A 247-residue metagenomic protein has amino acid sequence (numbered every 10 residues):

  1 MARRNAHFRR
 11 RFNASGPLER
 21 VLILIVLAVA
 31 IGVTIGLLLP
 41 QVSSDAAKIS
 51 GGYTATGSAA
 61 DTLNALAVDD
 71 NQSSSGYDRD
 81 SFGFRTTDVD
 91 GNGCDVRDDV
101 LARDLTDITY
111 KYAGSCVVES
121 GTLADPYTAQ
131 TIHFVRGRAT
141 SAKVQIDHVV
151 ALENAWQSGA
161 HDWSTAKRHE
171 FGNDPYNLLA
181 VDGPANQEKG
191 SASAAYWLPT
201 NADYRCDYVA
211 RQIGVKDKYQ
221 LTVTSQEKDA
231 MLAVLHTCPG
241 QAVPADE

Functional and structural regions predicted by a protein language model:
M1-L18: N-terminal Lys/Arg-rich, disordered targeting/topogenic segments
R3, E19-I25, G52, T56 (+2 more regions): Mature exported/compartmentalized surface modules and terminal targeting/interaction regions
V21-P40: Hydrophobic membrane-insertion alpha-helices, especially the h-region of bacterial N-terminal signal peptides
I31, L101-A102, A245-E247: Extracellular/mature segments of secreted proteins
Q41-A46: Signal peptide processing junction and immediate N-terminal pro/mature segment of secreted/exported proteins
A47-P126, Q130, F134: Cell wall/extracellular polymer interaction/catalysis modules
V118, Y127-E247: Domain-level detector of nuclease and nuclease-like folds in predominantly extracellular/periplasmic contexts
